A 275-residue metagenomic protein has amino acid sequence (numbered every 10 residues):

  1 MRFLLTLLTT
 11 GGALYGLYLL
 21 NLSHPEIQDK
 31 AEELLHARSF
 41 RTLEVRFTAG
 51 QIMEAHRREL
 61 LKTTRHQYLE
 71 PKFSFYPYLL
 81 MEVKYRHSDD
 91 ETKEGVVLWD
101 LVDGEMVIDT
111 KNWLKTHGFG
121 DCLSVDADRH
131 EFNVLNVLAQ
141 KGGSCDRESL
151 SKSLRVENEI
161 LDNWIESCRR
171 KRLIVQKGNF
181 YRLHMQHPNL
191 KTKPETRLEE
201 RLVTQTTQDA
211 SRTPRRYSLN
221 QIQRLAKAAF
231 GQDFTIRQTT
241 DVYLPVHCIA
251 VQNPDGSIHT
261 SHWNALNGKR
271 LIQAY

Functional and structural regions predicted by a protein language model:
M1-H24: N-terminal signal-anchor transmembrane alpha helix of single-pass membrane proteins, serving as the membrane-anchoring
P25-P254, I258, Y275: Charged, low-complexity helical/coil segments in non-catalytic cytosolic or luminal regions
S261-H262: A residue-level detector for well-ordered beta-strand positions
